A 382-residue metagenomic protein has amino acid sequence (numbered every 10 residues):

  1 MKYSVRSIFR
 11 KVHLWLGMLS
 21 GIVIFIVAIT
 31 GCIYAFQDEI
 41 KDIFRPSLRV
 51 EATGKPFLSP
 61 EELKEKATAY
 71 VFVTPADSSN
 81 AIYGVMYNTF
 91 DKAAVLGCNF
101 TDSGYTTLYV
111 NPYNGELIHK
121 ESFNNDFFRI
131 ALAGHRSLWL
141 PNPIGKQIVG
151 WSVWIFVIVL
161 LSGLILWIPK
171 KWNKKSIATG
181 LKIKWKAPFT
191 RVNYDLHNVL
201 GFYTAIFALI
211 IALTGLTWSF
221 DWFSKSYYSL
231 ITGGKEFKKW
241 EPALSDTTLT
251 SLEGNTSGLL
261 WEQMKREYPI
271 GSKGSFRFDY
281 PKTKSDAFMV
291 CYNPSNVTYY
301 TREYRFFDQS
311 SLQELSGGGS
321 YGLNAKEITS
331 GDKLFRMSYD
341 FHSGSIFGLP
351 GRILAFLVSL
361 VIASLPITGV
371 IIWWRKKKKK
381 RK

Functional and structural regions predicted by a protein language model:
M1-K382: Conserved histidines in hydrophobic membrane contexts and catalytic metal-binding motifs
